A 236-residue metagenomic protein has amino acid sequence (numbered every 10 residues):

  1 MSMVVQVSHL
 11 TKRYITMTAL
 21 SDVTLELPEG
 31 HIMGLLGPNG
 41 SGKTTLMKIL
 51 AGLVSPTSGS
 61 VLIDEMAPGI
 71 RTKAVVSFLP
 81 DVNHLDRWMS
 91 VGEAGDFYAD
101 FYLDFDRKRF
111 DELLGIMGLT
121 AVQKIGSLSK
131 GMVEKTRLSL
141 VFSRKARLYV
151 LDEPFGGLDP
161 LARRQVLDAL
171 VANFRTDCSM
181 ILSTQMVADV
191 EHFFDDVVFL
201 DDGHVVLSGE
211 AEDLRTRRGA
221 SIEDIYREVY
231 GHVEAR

Functional and structural regions predicted by a protein language model:
L36-P38: The feature captures the beta-strand-to-loop junction immediately N-terminal to the Walker
A51: Helix-to-loop junction immediately C-terminal to a conserved catalytic motif
S58-T72: Conserved ABC transporter NBD signature motif
V82-R137: ABC-family P-loop ATPase nucleotide-binding domains
Y149-E153, L158: Catalytic Walker B motif of ABC-type/P-loop ATPase nucleotide-binding domains
S208-G209: ABC ATPase "signature
